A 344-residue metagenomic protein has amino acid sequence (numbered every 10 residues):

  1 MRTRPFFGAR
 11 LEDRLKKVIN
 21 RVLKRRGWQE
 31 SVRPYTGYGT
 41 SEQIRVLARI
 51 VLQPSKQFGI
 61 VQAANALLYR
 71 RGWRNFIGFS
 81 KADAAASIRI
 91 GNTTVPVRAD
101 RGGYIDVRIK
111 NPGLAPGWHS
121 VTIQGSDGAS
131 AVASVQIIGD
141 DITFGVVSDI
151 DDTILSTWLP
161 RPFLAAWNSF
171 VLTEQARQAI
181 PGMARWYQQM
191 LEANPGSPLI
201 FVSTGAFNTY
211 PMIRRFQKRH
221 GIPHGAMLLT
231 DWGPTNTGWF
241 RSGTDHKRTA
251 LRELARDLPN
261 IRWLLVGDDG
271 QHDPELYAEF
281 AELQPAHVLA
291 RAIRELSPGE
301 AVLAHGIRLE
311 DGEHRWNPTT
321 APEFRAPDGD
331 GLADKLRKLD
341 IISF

Functional and structural regions predicted by a protein language model:
M1-F6, R21, G205-F344: C-terminal cap/substrate-recognition subdomain and adjoining C-terminal extension of metal-dependent phosphatase-like
M1-S134, I138, G329-F344: Intrinsically disordered, serine/threonine/proline
R2-S31, G37-T40, L47, A82 (+2 more regions): Alpha-helical substrate-recognition element adjacent to the catalytic core
Q53, T157, Q188, R256 (+1 more regions): Residue-level marker of positions within ordered structural domains that often coincide with functionally constrained
R71-N75, G113, L159-R161, F170-T173 (+5 more regions): Glycine-rich loops and low-complexity Gly/Arg-rich segments that provide flexible linkers or classic glycine-based
